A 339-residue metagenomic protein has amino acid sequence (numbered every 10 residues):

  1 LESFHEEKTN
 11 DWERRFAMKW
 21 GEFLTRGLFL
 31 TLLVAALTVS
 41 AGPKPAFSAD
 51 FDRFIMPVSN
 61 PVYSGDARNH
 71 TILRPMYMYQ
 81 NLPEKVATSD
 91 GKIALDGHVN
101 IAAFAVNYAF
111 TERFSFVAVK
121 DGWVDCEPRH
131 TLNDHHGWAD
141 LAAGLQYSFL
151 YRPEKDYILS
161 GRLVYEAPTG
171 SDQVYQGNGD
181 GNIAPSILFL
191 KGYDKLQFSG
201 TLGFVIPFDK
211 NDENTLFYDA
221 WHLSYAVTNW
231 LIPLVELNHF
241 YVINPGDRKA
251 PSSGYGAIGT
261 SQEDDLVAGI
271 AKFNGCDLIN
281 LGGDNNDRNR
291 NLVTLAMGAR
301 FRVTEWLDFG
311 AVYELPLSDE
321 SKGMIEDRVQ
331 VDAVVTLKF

Functional and structural regions predicted by a protein language model:
L1-F51: Cleavable N-terminal export/targeting peptides
A46-D209, L216-F339: Transmembrane beta-barrel domains of Gram-negative outer membranes and organellar outer membranes
